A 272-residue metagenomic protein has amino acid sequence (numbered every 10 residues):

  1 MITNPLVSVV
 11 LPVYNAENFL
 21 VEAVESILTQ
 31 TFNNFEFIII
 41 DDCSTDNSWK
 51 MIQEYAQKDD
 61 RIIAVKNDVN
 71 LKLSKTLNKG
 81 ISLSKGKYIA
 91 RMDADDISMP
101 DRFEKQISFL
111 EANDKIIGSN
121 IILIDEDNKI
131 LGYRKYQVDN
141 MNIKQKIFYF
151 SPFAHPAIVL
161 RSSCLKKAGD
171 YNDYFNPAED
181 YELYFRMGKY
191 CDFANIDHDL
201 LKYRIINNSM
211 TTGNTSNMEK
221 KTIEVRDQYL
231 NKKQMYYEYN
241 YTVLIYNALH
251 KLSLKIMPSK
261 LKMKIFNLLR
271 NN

Functional and structural regions predicted by a protein language model:
M1-L28: N-proximal low-complexity "stem/linker" segments adjacent to membrane-targeting elements
N4-V7, L28-I39, N47, D60-I63: Short loop->beta transition adjacent to catalytic acidic/histidine clusters or analogous donor-positioning motifs
N18-V21, D46-E54, I97, D101: Acidic helix N-cap motif at the loop->helix transition within catalytic regions of sugar-transfer enzymes
D41-K50, V69, D93: A conserved acidic beta->alpha catalytic loop
N67-S84, K105: Glycine-rich, basic loop-to-helix element that forms the pyrophosphate-binding segment of sugar-nucleotide handling
S82, S119, Y133-V225: Conserved nucleotide-sugar donor-binding catalytic segment
I89: Short aromatic/hydrophobic "clamp" motif used to bind/position activated sugar donors
D101-L131: Conserved donor NDP-sugar-binding/catalytic core segment of glycosyltransferases
